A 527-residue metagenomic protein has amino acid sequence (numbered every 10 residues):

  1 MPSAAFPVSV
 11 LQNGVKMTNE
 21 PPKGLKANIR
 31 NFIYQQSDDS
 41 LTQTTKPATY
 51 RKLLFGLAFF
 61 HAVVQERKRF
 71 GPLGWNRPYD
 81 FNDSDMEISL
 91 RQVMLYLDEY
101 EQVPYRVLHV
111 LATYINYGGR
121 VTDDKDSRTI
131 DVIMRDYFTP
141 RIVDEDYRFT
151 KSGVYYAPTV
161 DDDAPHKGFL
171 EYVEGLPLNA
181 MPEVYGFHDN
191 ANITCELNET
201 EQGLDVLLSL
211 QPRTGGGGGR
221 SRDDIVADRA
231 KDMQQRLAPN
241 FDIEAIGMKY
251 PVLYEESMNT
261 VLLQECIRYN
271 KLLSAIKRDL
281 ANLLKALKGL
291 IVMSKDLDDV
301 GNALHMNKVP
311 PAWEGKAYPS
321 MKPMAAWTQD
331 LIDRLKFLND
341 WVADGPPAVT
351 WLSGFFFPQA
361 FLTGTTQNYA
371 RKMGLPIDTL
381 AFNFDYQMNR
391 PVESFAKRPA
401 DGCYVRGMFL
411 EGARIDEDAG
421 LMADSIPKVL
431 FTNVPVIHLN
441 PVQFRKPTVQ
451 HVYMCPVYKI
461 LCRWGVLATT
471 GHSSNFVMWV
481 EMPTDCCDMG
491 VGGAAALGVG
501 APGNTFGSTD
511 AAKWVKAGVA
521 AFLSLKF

Functional and structural regions predicted by a protein language model:
M1-D98: Replace "adjacent to P-loop NTPase cores in ATP/GTP-dependent enzymes" with "adjacent to NTP-binding cores
S89-F527: Long C-terminal appendages of very large multidomain proteins
